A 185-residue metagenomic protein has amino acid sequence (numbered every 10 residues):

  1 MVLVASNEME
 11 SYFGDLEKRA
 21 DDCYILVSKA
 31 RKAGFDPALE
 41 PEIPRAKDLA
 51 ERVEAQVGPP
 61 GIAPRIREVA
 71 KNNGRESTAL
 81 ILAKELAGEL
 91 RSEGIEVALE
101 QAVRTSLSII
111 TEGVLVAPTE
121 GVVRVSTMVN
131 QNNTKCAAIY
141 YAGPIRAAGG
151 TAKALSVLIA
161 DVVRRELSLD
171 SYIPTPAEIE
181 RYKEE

Functional and structural regions predicted by a protein language model:
M1-E185: Extended, Lys/Arg-rich, non-catalytic nucleic-acid recognition/anchoring regions of very large nucleic-acid-interacting
